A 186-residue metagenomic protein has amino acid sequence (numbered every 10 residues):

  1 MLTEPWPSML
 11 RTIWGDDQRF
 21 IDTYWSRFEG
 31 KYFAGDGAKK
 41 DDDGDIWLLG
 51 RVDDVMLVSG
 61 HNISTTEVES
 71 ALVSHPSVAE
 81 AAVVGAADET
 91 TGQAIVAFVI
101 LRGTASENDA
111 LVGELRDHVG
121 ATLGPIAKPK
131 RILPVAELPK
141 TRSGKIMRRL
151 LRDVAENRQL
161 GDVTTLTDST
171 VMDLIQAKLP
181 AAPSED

Functional and structural regions predicted by a protein language model:
W6, R11-T12, D22, G30 (+6 more regions): AMP-binding/adenylate-forming catalytic core of the ANL superfamily
G15-D16: Short Gly/aromatic-enriched secondary-structure transition segments
R19: Aromatic- and acidic-residue-enriched segments that line the glycan-binding/catalytic groove of carbohydrate-active
I132-V135: General small-molecule cofactor/ligand-binding pocket signal
K140: Glycine/Thr-rich phosphate-binding loops that ligate phosphate moieties of nucleotide and other phosphorylated ligands
L174-D186: A cross-kingdom feature marking charged/low-complexity
